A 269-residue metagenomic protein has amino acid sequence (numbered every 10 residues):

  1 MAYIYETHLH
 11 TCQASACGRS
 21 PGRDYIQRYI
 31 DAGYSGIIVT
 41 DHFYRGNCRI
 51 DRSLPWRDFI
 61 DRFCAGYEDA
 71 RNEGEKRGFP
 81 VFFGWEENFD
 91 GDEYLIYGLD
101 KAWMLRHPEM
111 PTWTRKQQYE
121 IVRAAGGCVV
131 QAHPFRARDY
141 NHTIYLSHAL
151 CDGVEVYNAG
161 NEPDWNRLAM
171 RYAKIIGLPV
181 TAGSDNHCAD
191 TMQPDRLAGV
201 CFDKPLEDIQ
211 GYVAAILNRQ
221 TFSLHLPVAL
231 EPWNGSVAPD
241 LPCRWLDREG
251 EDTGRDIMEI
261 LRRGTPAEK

Functional and structural regions predicted by a protein language model:
M1-N88, H148-A149, P163, C188-D190 (+1 more regions): An N-terminally biased module of ancient metal coordination in phosphate/nucleic-acid-related enzymes
M1-T7, T11, P21-Q27, G91-A102 (+2 more regions): Charged catalytic cores and adjacent phosphate/nucleic-acid-binding surfaces used for phosphate/nucleic-acid chemistry
I4, I30, R71-E75, K116-V130 (+1 more regions): Surface-exposed amphipathic alpha-helices with a cationic face
Q13-A16, F59, L105-E109, Q131-P134 (+1 more regions): Short, flexible loop segments at the rims of nucleotide/cofactor-binding pockets, characterized by
I38-V39, V130-Q131, E155: Conserved beta-strand positions in the central sheet of alpha/beta enzyme cores
I60-C64, M104, P108-E120: C-terminal active-site-proximal or functional interface alpha/beta core segments in diverse enzymes
G84, A132, G183-S184: Generic beta-sheet signal
